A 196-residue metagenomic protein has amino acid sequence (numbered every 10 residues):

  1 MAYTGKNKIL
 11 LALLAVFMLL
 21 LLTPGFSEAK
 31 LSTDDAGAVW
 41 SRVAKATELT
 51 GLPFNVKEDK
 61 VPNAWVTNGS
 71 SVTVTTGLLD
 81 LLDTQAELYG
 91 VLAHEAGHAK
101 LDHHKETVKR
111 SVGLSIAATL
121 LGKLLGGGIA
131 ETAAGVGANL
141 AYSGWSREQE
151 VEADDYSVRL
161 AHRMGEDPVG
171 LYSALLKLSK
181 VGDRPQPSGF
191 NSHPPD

Functional and structural regions predicted by a protein language model:
A2-L13: Bacterial N-terminal signal peptides that target proteins for export
A12-L22: Bacterial N-terminal signal peptides
G25-G113, L125, R159, R163-V169 (+2 more regions): Peri-catalytic and regulatory segments of divalent metal-dependent proteins
Y89, A93, A118-L121, Y172-L175: Conserved protein kinase catalytic domain
K109-L125, I129-A141: Membrane-active amphipathic alpha-helices enriched in small hydrophobic residues
G128-L175: Metalloprotease/metallohydrolase-associated module, dominated by Zn2+-dependent proteases
S192-D196: Short, intrinsically disordered, charge-balanced linker/junction segments flanking boundaries in proteins
